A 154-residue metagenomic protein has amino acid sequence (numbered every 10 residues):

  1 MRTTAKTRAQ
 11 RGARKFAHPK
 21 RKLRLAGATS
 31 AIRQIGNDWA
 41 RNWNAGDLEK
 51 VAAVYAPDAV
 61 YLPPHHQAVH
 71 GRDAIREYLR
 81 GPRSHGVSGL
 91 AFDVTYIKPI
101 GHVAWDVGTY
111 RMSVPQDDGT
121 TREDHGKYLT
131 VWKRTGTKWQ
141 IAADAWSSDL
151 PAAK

Functional and structural regions predicted by a protein language model:
M1-A17: Polybasic, lysine-enriched low-complexity intrinsically disordered terminal tails
R2, H125-A152: Short beta-strand edge/turn micro-motifs at domain boundaries
K6, D93-I100, A145-L150: Glycine-rich beta-strand-turn "strand-cap" elements at beta-sheet edges
L23-R24, T29-I35, L48-H102, T109 (+1 more regions): A solvent-exposed, acidic/Ser-Thr-rich amphipathic alpha-helical stretch
I97-A104, K133-K138: A short, structured loop/turn motif at beta-sheet edges
D117-G119, P151-K154: A short, polar/proline- and glycine-enriched secondary-structure boundary/capping micro-motif
